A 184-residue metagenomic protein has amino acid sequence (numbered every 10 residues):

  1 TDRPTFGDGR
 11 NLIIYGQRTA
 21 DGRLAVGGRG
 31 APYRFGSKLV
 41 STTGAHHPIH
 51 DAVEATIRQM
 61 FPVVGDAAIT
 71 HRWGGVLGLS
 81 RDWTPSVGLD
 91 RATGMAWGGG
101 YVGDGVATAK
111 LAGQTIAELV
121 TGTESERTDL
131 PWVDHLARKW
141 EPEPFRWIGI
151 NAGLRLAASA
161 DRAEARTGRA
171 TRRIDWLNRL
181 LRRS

Functional and structural regions predicted by a protein language model:
T1-T93, R172-S184: Active-site substrate-recognition segment that forms the wall of the catalytic cavity or substrate channel
R29, G100-Y101: Short strand-loop junctions, especially beta-strand C-caps/beta-turns that link beta-sheets to coils or alpha-helices
V76, Y101-V102: Short beta->alpha junction loops/turns
R91-A96, V102-S184: C-terminal lid/capping helical subdomain adjacent to the catalytic/cofactor pocket in oxidative enzymes
